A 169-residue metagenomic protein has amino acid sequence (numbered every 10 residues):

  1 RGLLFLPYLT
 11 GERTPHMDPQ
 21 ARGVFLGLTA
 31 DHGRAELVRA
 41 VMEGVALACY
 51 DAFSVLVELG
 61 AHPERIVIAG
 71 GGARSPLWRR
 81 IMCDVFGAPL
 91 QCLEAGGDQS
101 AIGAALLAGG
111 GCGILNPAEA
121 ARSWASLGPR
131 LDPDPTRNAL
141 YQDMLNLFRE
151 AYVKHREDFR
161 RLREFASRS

Functional and structural regions predicted by a protein language model:
R1-S169: Glycine/Thr-rich phosphate-binding loops that ligate phosphate moieties of nucleotide and other phosphorylated ligands
